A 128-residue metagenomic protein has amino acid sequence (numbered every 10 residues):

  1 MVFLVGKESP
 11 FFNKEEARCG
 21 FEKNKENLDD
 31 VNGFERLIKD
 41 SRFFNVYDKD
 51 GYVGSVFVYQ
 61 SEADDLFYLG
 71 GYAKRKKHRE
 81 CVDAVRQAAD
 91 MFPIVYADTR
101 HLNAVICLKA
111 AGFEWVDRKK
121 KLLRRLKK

Functional and structural regions predicted by a protein language model:
M1-D30: Short amphipathic alpha-helix that is part of the acyltransferase structural core
K23-F43: Active-site rim helix/loop that mediates acceptor-substrate recognition in acyltransferases
L37, M91-I94: Acidic, low-complexity, intrinsically disordered interaction modules
K39-G54: Conserved beta-hairpin
Y59, Y96-A110, E114: Conserved beta-strand-loop-alpha-helix junction that forms the acyl-donor binding cleft
Y59-R75: Conserved acetyl-CoA binding element of GNAT-fold acetyltransferases
K74-M91, I106, A110: Conserved acetyl-CoA-binding loop-helix of GNAT-fold acetyltransferases
E114-K127: Conserved catalytic-core motifs of GNAT/GCN5-like acyltransferases
